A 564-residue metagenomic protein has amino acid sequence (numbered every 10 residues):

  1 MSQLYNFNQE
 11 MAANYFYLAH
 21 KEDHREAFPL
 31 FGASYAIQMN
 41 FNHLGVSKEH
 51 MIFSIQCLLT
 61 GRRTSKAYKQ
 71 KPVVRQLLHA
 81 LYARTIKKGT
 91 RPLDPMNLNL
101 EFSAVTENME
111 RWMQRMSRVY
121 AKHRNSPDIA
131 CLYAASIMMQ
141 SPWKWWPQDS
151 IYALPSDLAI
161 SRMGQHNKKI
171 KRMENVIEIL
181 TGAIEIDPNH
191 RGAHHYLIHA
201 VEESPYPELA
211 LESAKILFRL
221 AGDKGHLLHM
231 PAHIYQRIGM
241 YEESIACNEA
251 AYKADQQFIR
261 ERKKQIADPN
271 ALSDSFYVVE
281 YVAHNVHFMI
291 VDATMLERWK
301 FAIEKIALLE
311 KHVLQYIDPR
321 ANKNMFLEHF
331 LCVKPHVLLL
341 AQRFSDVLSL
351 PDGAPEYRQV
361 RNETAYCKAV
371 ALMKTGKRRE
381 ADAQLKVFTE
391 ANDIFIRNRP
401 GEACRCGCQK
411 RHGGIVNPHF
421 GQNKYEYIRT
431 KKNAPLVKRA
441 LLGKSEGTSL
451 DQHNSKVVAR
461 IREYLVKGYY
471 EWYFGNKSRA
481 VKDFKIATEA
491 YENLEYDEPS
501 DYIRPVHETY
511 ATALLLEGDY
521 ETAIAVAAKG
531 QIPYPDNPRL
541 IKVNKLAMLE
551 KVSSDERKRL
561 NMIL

Functional and structural regions predicted by a protein language model:
M1, R25-N40, Y68-L98, N125-S161 (+9 more regions): Amphipathic alpha-helical repeat scaffolds of TPR domains
Q9-E10, M51, M109, M173 (+8 more regions): TPR-repeat structural position
E10, S34, Q38-G45, T85-S103 (+17 more regions): Short coil/turn linking the two alpha-helices of tandem helical-hairpin repeats
L18-E22, Y120-K122, I184-I186, I216-D223 (+9 more regions): Solenoid-like repeat scaffolds
